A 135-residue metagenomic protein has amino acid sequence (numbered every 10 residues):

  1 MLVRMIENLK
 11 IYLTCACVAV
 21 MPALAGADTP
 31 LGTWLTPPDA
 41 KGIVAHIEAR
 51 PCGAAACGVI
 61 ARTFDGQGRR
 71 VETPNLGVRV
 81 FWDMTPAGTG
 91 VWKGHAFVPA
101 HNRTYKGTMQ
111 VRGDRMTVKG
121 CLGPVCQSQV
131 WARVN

Functional and structural regions predicted by a protein language model:
L2-A16: Bacterial N-terminal signal peptides that target proteins for export
A16-V18, G53, G58, L122 (+1 more regions): Secreted/luminal cysteine- and crosslink-motif detector
V20-P22: N-terminal signal peptide c-region/cleavage motif recognized by signal peptidases
A25-D28: Boundary at the C-terminal end of the N-terminal hydrophobic targeting segment
P30-L31, L35-K106: Central antiparallel beta-sheet cores of small beta-barrel/beta-sandwich binding domains
A61-T63, C121, V134: Generic beta-structure capping elements
R103-V111, R115-Q127: Short, exposed beta-strand-loop hairpins at the edges of beta-sheets in extracellular/periplasmic proteins
V125-N135: C-terminal partner/receptor-binding element of secreted or periplasmic proteins
